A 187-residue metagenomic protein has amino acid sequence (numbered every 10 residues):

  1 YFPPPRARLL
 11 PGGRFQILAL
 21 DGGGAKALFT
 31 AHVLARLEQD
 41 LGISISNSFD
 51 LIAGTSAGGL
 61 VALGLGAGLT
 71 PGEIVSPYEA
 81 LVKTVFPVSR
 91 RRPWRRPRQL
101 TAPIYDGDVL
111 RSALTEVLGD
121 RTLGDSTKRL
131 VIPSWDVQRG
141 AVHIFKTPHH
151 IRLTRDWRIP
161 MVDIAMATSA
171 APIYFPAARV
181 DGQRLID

Functional and structural regions predicted by a protein language model:
Y1-L18: Flexible, membrane-associating and regulatory peripheral segments of lipid-active enzymes
A7-L10, L41-S46, T115-L130: Surface-exposed acidic, glycine-flexible loop patches that form ligand/cofactor-binding and adhesion interfaces
F15-A19, A25-L114, H149-T154, R158-A165: Patatin-like phospholipase
G22-A25, V137-R139: Solvent-exposed loop/turn segments at secondary-structure junctions within structured extracellular/periplasmic domains
L37-L41, L118, S169, I173: Structural motif corresponding to the C-terminal cap of alpha-helices
P87, P93, L100, D125-I186: Active-site gating loop/helix substructures
P103-V117, P176-D187: A broadly tuned preference for mixed-charge, low-complexity surface segments
